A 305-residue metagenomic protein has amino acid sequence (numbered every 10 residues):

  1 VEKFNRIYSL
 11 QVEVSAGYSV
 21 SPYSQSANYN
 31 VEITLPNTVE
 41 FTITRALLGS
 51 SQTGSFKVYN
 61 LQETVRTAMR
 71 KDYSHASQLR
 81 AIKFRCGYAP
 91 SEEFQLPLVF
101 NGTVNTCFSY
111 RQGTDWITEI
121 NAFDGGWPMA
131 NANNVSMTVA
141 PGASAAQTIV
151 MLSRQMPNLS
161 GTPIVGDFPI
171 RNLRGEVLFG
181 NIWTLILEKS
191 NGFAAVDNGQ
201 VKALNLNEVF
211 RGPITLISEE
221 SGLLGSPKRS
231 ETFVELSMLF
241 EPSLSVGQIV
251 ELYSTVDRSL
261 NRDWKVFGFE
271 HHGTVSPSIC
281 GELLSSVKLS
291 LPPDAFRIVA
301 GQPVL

Functional and structural regions predicted by a protein language model:
V1-T118, V275-P277: Assembly/oligomerization scaffold segments
I7, P36-E40, V104, P169-L173 (+2 more regions): A broad structural signal for short, well-ordered beta-strand segments within beta-sheet-rich domains
T38-F41, F84, G161, A194 (+1 more regions): Generic structural motif
I43, L47-S74, L204-L305: An acidic/polar, Gly/Ser/Thr-rich interaction patch typically located in mid-to-C-terminal regions of proteins
N101, A146-V150, G180-W183, L244 (+2 more regions): Extracytoplasmic/secreted envelope proteins and their assembly/folding machinery, especially bacterial periplasmic
Y110-L216: Charged- and aromatic-enriched interaction segments used to assemble and dock large macromolecular complexes
